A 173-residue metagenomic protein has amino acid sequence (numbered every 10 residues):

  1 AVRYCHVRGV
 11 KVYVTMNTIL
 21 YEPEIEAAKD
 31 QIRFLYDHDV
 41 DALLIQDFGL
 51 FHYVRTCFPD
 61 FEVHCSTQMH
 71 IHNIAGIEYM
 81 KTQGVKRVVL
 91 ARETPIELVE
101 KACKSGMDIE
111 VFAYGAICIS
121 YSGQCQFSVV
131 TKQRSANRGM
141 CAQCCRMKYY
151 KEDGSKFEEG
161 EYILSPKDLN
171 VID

Functional and structural regions predicted by a protein language model:
A1-I71, L98-D173: Active-site pocket-lining/capping segments in soluble small-molecule metabolic enzymes
H64-C65, R87-L90: Short catalytic-loop micro-motif centered on adjacent basic/acidic residues
N73-A75: Conserved nucleotide-cofactor-binding alpha/beta core module
